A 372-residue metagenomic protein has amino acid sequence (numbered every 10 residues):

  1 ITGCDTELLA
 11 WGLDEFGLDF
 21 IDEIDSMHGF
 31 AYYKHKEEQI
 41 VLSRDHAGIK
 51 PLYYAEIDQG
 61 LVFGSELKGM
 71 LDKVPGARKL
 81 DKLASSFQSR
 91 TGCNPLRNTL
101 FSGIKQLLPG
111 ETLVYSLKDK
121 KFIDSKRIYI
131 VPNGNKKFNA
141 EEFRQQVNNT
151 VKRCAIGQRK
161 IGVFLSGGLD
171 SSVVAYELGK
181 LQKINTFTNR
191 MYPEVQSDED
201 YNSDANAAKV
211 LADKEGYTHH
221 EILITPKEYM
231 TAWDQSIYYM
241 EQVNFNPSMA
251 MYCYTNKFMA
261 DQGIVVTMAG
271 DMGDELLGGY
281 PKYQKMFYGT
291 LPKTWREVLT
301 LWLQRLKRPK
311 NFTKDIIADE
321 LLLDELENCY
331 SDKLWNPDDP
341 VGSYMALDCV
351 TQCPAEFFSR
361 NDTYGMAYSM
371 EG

Functional and structural regions predicted by a protein language model:
I1-D234, Y238-Y239, Y252, I317-D319: Cysteine-centered catalytic environments shared across enzyme families
S166-D170, M345, G372: Secondary-structure capping and boundary motifs in well-ordered enzyme cores
K209-E371: Glycine-rich active-site loop/lid subdomains used to bind and stabilize high-energy intermediates
